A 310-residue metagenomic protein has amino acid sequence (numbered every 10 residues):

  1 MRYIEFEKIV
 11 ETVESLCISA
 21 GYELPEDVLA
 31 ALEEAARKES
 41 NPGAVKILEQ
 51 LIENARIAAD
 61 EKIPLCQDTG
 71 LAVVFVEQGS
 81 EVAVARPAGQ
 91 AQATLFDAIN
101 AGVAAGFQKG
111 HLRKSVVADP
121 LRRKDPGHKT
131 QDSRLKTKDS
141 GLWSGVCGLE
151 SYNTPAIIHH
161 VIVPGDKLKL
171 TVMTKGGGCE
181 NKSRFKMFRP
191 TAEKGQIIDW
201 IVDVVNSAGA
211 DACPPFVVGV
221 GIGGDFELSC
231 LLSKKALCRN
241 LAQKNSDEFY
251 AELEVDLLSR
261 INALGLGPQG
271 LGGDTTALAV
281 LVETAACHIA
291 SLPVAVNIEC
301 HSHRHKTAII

Functional and structural regions predicted by a protein language model:
M1-K129, D139-I310: Non-transmembrane, aqueous-exposed alpha-helical and coiled segments at domain scale
